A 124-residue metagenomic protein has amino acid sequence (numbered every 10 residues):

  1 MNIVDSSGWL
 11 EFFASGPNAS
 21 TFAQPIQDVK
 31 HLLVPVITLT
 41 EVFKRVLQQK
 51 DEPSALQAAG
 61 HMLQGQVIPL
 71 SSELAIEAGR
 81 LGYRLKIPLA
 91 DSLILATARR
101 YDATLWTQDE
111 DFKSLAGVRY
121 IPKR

Functional and structural regions predicted by a protein language model:
M1, Q64, L95, R99-R124: Acidic, PIN/NYN-like endoribonuclease modules and their adjacent C-terminal/linker elements
M1-V34, V46-A58, R124: Short, well-structured N-terminal submotif of metal-dependent ribonuclease cores
D5, E41, D91, D109: Acidic active-site catalytic centers that drive phospho-/nucleotidyl reactions and related ester hydrolyses
W9-L10, L39, A75, F112-K113: A generic structural signal for short hydrophobic patches within well-formed alpha-helices
A19, L39, A55-L56, S71 (+1 more regions): A general structural signal for well-ordered alpha-helical segments in protein cores
L33, I68, I121: General small-molecule cofactor/ligand-binding pocket signal
T40-F43, G60, G79: Amphipathic alpha-helical segments within well-ordered protein domains
V67-Q108: Active-site neighborhoods of divalent-metal-dependent phosphate/nucleic-acid chemistry enzymes
